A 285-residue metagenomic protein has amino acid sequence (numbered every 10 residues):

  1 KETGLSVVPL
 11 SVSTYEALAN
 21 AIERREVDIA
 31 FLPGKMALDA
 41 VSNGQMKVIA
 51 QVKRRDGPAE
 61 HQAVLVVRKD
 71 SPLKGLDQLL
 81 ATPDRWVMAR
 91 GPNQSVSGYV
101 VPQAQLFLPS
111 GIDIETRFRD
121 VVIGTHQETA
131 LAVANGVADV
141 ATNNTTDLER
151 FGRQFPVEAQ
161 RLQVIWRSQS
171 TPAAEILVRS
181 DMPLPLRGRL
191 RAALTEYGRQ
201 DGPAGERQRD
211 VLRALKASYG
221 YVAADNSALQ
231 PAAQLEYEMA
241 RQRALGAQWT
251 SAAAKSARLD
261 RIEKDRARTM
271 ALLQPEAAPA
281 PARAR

Functional and structural regions predicted by a protein language model:
K1, R189-R285: An extracytoplasmic/periplasmic, membrane-proximal ligand-sensing/linker region
K1-L38: Extracytoplasmic small-molecule ligand-binding "clamshell" domains of the periplasmic binding protein/Venus flytrap
K1-T3, V12, K35, R54-N135: Bilobed "Venus flytrap"/periplasmic-binding protein-like clamshell domains and structurally analogous long
A17, A21, K35-M36, V101 (+8 more regions): Extracytoplasmic/secreted proteins, especially bacterial periplasmic and envelope-associated proteins
I22-E23, L79, V133-A134, I176 (+1 more regions): Hydrophobic residues within well-ordered alpha-helices
F31-Q45, F107-L108, A134-N135, D139-Q160: A ligand-binding cleft/hinge motif common to bilobed small-molecule-binding domains
L32-M36, Q45, R54, R68-S71 (+4 more regions): Solvent-exposed coil/turn segments that connect beta secondary-structure elements in extracytoplasmic/periplasmic
V52-V64, P156-A192, R209-D225: Periplasmic-binding protein-like
